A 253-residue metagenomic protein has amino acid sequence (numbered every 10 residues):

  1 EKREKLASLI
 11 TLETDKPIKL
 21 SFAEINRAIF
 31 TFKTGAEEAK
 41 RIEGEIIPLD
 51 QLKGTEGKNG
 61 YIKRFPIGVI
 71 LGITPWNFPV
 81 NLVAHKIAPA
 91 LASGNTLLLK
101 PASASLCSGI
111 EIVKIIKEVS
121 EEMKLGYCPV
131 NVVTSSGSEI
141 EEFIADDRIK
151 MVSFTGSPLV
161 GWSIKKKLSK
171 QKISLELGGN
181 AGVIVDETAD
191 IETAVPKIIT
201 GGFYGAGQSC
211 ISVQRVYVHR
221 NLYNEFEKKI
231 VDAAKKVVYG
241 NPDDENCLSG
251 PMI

Functional and structural regions predicted by a protein language model:
E1-K58: N-terminal Rossmann-like NAD(P)+-binding subdomain of aldehyde/semialdehyde dehydrogenases
K2, P17-L20, E24, A104 (+4 more regions): Catalytic cores of large soluble enzymes that bind and process phosphate-bearing ligands
R3-L6, G126, S209, E245: N-terminal alpha-helical segment
E13-T14, K100, Q171, R215: Short, cationic motifs built from Arg/Lys/His that form the positively charged side of catalytic pockets
K19-F30, I110, T134, C247 (+1 more regions): An alpha-helix initiation/capping motif
I46-T193: Rossmann-like NAD(P) dinucleotide-binding subdomain of oxidoreductase/dehydrogenase enzymes
E118, L159-I253: ALDH superfamily catalytic-core signature
